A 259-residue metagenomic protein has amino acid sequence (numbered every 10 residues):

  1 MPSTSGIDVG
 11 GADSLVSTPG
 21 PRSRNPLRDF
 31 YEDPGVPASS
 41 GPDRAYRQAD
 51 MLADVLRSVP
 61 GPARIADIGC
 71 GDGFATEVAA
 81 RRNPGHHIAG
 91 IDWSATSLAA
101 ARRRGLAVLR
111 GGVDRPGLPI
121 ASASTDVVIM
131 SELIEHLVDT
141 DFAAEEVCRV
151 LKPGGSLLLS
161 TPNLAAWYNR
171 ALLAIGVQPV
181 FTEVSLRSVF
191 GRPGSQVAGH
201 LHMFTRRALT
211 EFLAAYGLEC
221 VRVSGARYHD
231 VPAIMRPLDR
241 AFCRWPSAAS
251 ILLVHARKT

Functional and structural regions predicted by a protein language model:
P2-T18: N-terminal auxiliary segments of SAM/dcSAM-dependent transferases
L15-Y46, F74, W93-T96, A100 (+3 more regions): S-adenosyl-L-methionine-dependent methyltransferase catalytic module, highlighting the catalytic core
R44-G61: Conserved alpha-helix/loop element of class I SAM-dependent methyltransferases that forms part of the SAM/SAH-binding
P62-G71: Conserved class I S-adenosyl-L-methionine
R64, H87, E219: Residues at the starts of beta-strands that form the adenosine-phosphate
G73-F74, V78-P116: Class I SAM-dependent methyltransferase SAM/SAH-binding core
P116-V127: A short acidic, Gly/Pro-enriched loop at the edge of an enzyme's catalytic core that lines a small-molecule cofactor
V127-V138: A short SAM/SAH-binding and catalytic strip from SAM-dependent methyltransferases
